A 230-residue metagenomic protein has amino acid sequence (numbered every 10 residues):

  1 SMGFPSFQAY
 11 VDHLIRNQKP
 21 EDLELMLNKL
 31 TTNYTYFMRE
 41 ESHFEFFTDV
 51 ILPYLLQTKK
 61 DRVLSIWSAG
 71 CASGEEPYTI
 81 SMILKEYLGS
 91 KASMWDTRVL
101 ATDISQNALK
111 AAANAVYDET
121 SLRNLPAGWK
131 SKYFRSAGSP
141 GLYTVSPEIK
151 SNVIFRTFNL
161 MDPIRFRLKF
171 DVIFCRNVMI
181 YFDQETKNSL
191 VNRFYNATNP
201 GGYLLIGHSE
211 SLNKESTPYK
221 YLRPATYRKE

Functional and structural regions predicted by a protein language model:
S1-W67: Conserved AdoMet
D61-T79, R98-L100: Conserved class I S-adenosyl-L-methionine
A69, S90-F174, V178-T186, S211-N213: Extended basic-aromatic, gly/pro-enriched interface segments that bind polyanionic ligands
S73-A92: Conserved SAM-binding loop of SAM-dependent methyltransferases across substrates and taxa, primarily the Class I
V172, N213-E230: Core SAM-dependent methyltransferase catalytic element
N188-P200: A short glycine-rich, Lys/Arg-flanked "PGG" loop and its adjoining helix->strand segment in the class I
P200-H208: Conserved beta-strand signature within the Rossmann-like core of class I S-adenosyl-L-methionine
